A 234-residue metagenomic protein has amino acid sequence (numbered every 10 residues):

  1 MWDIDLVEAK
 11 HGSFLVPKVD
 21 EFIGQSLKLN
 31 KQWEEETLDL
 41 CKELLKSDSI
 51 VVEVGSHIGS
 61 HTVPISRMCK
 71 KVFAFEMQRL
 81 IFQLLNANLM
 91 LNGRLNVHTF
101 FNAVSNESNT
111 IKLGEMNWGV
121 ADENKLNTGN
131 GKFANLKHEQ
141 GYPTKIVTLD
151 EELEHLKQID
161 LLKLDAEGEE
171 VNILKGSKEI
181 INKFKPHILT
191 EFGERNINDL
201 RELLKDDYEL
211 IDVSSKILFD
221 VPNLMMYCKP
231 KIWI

Functional and structural regions predicted by a protein language model:
M1-I234: Phosphate/nucleotide-binding beta-alpha loop and adjacent structural elements of enzyme active sites
